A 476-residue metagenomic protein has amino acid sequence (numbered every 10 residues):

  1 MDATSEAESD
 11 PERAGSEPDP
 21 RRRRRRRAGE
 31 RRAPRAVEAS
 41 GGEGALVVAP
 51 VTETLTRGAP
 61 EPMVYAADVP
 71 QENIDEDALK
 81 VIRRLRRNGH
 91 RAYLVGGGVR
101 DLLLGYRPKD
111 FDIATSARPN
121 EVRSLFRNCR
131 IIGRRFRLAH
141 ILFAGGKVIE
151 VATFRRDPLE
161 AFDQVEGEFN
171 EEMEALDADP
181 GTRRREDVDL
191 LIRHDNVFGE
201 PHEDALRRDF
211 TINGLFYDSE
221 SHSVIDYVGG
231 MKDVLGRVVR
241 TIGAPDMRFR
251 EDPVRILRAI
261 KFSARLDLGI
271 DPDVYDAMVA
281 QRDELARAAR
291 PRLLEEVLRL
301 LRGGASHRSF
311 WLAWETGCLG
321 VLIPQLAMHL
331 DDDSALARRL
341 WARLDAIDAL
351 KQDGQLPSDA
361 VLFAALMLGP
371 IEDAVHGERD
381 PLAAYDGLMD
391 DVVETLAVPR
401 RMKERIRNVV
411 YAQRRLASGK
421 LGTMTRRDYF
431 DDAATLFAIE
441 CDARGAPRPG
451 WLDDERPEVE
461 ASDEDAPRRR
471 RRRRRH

Functional and structural regions predicted by a protein language model:
M1-H476: Catalytic cores of the polymerase beta-like nucleotidyltransferase superfamily and closely associated nucleotide
